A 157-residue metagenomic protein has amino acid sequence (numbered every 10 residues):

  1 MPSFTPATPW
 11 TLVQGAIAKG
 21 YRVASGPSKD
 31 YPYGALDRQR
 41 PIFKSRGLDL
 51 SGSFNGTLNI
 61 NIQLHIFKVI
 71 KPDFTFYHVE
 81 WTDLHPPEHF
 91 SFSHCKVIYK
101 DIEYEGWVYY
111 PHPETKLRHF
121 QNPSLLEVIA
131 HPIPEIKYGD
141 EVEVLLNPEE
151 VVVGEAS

Functional and structural regions predicted by a protein language model:
P2-H85: Anionic-ligand-binding alpha/beta catalytic cores of soluble enzymes and soluble regulatory domains that recognize
I62-L64, H112, P148: Non-catalytic surface loops within mature trypsin-like serine protease
F76-I133: Glycine-rich active-site loops that engage anionic ligands at enzyme catalytic sites
A130, L146-P148: Conserved "cap/hinge" positions at secondary-structure junctions
I133-E135, V151: Mixed-charge, glycine-accented linear interaction segment located at domain edges/termini
G139-V144: Loop/turn positions that initiate beta-strands
E149-S157: Short, Lys/Arg- and Gly-enriched loop/turn segments at beta-strand edges
